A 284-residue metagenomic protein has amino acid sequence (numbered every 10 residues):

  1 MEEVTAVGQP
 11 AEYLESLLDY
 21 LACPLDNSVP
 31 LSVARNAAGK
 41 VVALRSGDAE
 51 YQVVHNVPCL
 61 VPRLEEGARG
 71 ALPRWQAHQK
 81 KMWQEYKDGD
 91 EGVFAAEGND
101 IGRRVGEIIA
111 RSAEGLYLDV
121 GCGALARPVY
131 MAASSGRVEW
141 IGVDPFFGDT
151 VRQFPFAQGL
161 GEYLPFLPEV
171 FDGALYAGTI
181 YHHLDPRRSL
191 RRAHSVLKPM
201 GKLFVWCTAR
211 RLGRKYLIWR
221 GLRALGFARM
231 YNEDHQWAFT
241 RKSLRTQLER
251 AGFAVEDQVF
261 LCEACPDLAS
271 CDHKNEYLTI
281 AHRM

Functional and structural regions predicted by a protein language model:
E2-R74: N-terminal auxiliary segments of SAM/dcSAM-dependent transferases
H55, V61-S112, Y130, F147: Conserved class I S-adenosyl-L-methionine
L116-Y163: Class I SAM-dependent methyltransferase SAM/SAH-binding core
E162-A174: A short acidic, Gly/Pro-enriched loop at the edge of an enzyme's catalytic core that lines a small-molecule cofactor
G173-D185: A short SAM/SAH-binding and catalytic strip from SAM-dependent methyltransferases
R187-P199: A short glycine-rich, Lys/Arg-flanked "PGG" loop and its adjoining helix->strand segment in the class I
L203-F227: Conserved class I S-adenosyl-L-methionine
G226-S243: Acceptor-substrate binding/catalytic loop of class I
